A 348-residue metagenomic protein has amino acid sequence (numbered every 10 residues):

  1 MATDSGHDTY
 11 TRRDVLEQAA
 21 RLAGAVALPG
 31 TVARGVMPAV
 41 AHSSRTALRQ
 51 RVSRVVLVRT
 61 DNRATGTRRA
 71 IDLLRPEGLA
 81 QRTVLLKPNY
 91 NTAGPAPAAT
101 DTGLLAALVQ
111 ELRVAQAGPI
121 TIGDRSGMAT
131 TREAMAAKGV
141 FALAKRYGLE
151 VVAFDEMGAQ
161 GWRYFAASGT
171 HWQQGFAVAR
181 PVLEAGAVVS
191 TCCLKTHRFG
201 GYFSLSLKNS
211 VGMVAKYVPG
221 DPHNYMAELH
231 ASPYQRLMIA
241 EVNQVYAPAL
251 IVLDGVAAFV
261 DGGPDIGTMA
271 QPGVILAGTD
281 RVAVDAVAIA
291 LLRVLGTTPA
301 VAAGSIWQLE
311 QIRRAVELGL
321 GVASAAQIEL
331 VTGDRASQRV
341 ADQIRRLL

Functional and structural regions predicted by a protein language model:
A2-L348: N-terminal and secondary-structure boundary signal
